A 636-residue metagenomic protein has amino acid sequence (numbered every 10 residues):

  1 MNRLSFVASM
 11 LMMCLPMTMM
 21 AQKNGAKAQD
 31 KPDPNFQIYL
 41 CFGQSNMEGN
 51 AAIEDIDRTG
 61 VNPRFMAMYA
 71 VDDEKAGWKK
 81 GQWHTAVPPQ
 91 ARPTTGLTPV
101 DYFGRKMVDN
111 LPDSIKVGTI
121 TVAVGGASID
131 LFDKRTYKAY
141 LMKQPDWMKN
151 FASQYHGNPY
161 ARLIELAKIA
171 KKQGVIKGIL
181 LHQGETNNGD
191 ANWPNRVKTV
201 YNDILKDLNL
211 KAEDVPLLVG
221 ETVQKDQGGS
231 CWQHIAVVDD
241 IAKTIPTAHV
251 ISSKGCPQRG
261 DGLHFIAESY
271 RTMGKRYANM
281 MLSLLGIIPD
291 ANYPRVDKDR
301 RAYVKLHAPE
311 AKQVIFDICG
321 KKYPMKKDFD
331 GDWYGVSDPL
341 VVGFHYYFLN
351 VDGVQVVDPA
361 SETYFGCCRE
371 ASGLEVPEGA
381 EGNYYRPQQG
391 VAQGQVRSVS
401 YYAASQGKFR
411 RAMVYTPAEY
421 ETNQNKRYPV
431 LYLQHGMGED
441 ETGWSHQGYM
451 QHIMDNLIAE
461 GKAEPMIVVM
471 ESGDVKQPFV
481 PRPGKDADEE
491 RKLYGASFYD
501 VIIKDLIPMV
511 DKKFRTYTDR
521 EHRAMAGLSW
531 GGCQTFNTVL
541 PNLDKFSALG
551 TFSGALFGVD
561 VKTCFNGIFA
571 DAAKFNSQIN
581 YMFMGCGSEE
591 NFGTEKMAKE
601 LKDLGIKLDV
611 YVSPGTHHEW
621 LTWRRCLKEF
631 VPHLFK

Functional and structural regions predicted by a protein language model:
M1-N24, I287: Bacterial Sec-dependent N-terminal signal peptides
N24, A28-Q37, A212, E268 (+1 more regions): Conserved catalytic region of serine esterases and O-acyltransferases that act on ester linkages in lipids
Q37-L97, G125-S128: Catalytic nucleophile-elbow at a beta strand-turn-alpha helix junction centered on a G-D-S/GDSL motif, marking
Q44-I53, F132-R135, P145-K149, R162-E165 (+10 more regions): Non-catalytic cap/lid and distal C-terminal segments of serine-dependent acyl enzymes
K75-A170, N188, D226-G228: Conserved SGNH/GDSL esterase-like catalytic core that processes O-acyl groups on lipids and polysaccharides
T119, P216-E221, S230-G260, K275-L284: Extracellular serine-dependent O-acyl
G220-G228, G473-P478: Short, conserved secondary-structure transition motifs
A291-V296: Short beta-strand segments of immunoglobulin-like
